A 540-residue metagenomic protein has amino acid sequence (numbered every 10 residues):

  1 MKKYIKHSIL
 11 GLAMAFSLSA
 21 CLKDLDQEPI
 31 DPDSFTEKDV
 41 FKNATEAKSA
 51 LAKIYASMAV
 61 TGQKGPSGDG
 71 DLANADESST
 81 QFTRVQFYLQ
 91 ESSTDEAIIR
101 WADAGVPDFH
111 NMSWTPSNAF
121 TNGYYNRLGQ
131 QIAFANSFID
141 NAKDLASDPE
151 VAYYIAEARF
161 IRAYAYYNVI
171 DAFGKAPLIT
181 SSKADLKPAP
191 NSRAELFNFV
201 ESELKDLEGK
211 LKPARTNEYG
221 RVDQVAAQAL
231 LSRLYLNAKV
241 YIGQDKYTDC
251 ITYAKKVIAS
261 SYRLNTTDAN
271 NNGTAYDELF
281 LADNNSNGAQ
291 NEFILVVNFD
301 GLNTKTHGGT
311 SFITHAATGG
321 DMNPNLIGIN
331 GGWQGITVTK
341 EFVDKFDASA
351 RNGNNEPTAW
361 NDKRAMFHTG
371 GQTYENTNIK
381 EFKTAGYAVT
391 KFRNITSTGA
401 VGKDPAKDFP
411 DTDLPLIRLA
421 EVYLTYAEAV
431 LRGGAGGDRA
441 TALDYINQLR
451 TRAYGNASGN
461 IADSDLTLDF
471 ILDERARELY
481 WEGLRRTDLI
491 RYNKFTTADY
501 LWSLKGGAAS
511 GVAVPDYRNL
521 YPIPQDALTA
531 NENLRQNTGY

Functional and structural regions predicted by a protein language model:
Y4-S8, A15-K42, A163, V200 (+4 more regions): Bacterial Sec-dependent N-terminal signal peptides
K23, A44-G65, D76, F87-E96 (+9 more regions): Extended, hydrophobic/aromatic-rich amphipathic alpha-helical segments that build helical scaffolds
D33-F35, S113-P116, L178-L186: Short linear capping/connector segments at secondary-structure termini
D39-E46, L51, Y55-D71, A75-Q86 (+5 more regions): Elongated scaffold/linker segments in the mid-to-C-terminal portions of large proteins
G65-P66, Q244, S260-N270, A457-N460 (+1 more regions): Acidic/polar loop patches that form or flank catalytic/metal-binding clefts of enzymes that bind anionic ligands
S181-A194, T398-D408: Acidic/His metal-coordination segments adjacent to aromatic residues that form catalytic metal sites in metalloenzymes
D206, G220-A227, R439-E532: A long, glycine-enriched binding/interface module in the latter
